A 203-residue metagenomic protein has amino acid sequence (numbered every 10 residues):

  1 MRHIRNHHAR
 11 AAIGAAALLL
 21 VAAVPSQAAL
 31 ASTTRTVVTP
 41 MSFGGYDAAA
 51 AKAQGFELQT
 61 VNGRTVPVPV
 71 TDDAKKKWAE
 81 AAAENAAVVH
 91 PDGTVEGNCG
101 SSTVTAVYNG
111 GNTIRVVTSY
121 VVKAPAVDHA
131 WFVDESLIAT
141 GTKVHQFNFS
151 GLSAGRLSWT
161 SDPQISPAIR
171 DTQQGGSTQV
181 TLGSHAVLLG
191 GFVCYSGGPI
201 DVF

Functional and structural regions predicted by a protein language model:
M1-V107: N-terminal prepro-regions of secreted/extracellular proteins
V21-A23, T33, E135, T140 (+2 more regions): Low-complexity, intrinsically disordered/propeptide-like segments
P67-P69, I114-V116, W159: Generic recognition of long tandem-repeat/solenoid scaffolds
A74, A124-A126, I169, L188: Residues that cap or initiate secondary-structure elements
E80-T140: Short, surface-exposed binding/anchoring microloops in extracellular/periplasmic proteins
T142-F147: Short beta-strand and strand-turn-strand segments in soluble, beta-rich domains
N148-F203: Short, solvent-exposed, Trp/other aromatic-anchored flexible loops in extracytoplasmic proteins
